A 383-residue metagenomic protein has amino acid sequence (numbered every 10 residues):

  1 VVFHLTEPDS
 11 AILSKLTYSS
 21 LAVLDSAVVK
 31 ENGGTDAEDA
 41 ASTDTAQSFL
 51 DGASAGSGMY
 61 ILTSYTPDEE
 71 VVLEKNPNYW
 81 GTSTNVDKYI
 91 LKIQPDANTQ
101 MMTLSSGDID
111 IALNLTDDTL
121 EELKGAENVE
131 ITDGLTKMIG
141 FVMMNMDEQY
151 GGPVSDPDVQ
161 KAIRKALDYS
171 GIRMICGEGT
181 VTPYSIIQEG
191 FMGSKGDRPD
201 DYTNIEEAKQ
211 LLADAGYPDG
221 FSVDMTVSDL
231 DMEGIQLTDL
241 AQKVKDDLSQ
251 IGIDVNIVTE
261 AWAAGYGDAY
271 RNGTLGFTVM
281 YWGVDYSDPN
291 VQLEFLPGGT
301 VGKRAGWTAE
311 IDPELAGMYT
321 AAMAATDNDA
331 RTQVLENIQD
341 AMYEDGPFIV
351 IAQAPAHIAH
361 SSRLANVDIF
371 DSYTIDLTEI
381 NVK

Functional and structural regions predicted by a protein language model:
L16, G151-F191, Q236, M342-V350: Periplasmic-binding protein-like
T17-S83, K88: Gly/Pro-rich hinge or "lid" segments in bacterial periplasmic/extracellular proteins
S48, E69, N76-E122: Ligand-site clamp/hinge motif
P67, A213-V284, A356: Ligand/substrate-recognition segments at binding pockets and active sites
E74-Y79, T136-A162, E310, A354: A bilobed periplasmic-binding-protein/Venus flytrap-type ligand-binding module shared by bacterial periplasmic
K161, R173, D254-G265, L293-S361 (+1 more regions): Extracytoplasmic/peripheral linker and loop segments enriched in polar/acidic and small residues with frequent Thr/Pro
V181-D214, D231-D239: Structural transition elements
I358-K383: Long beta-strand-rich cores associated with HINT superfamily self-processing modules
